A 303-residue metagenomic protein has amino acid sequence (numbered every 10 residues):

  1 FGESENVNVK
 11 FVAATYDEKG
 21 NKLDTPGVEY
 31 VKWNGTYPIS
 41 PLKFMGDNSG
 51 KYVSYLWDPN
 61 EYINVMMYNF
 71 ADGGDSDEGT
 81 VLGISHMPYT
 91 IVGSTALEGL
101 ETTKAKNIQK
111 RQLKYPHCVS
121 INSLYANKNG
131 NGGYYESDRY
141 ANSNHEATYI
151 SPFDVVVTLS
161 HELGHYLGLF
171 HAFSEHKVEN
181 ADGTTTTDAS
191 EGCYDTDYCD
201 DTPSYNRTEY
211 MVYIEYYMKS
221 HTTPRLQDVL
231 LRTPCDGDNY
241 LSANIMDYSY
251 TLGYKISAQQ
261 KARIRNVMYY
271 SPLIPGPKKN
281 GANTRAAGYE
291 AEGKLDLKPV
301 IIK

Functional and structural regions predicted by a protein language model:
F1-I63, M67-D72, Y269-P272, G281-P299: Propeptide-to-catalytic entry region of secreted or membrane-anchored zinc metalloproteases
E5, P59, L113-Y115, G237-Y240: A short, structural micro-pattern
V9, I63-M67, S120-I121, T158-L159 (+5 more regions): Long, contiguous hydrophobic alpha-helical segments, chiefly transmembrane helices and signal peptides
G20, T36, G50, S94 (+2 more regions): Intrinsic-disorder/low-complexity loop/linker signature
G20-K22, G73-D77, G130, G253-I256 (+1 more regions): Short, solvent-exposed loop/turn elements at domain surfaces
L42-A172: Active-site-proximal segment of zinc-dependent metalloprotease catalytic domains
N127, Y135-K255: The catalytic-center signature of Zn2+-dependent metalloproteases
A243, D247-K303: Pan-zinc metallopeptidase signature
